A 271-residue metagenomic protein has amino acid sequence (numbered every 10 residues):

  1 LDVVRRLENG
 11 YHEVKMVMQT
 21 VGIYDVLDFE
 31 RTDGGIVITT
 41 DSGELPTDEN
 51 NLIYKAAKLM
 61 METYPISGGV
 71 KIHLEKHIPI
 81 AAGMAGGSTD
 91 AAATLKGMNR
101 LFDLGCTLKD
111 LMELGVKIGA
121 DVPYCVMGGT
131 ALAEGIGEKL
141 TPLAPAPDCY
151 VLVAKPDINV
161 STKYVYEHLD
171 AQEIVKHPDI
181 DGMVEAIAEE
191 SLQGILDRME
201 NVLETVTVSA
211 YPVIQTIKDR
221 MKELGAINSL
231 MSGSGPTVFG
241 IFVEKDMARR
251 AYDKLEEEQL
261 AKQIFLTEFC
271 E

Functional and structural regions predicted by a protein language model:
L1-A82, R100, L104-M112, I136 (+2 more regions): ATP-binding N-lobe of GHMP and related small-molecule kinases
Q19-T20, V116-K117, P123-V126, P142-P147 (+1 more regions): Solvent-exposed alpha-helices and their adjacent loops that cap or buttress functional pockets in soluble metabolic
D25-F29, D121-C125, A131-L132, V238-G240: Short beta-strand scaffold segments in enzyme catalytic cores
L27-F29, I53, G87, A154 (+4 more regions): Residue-level signal for inorganic ion chemistry
D33-P46, T94, E189-M199: Short, basic/glycine-rich phosphate-binding loops at helix/coil junctions that contact nucleotide phosphates
H73-F102, A120, I227-F242: Glycine/serine-rich anion-binding loops at beta->alpha junctions that coordinate negatively charged ligand groups
A91, L95-L132: Contiguous, small/hydrophobic- and glycine-enriched helical/loop subdomains that border and often "cap" functional
M127, L132-N228, V243-E257, A261 (+1 more regions): Conserved, helical-rich catalytic subdomain that frames metal- and/or nucleotide-binding sites in enzyme alpha/beta
